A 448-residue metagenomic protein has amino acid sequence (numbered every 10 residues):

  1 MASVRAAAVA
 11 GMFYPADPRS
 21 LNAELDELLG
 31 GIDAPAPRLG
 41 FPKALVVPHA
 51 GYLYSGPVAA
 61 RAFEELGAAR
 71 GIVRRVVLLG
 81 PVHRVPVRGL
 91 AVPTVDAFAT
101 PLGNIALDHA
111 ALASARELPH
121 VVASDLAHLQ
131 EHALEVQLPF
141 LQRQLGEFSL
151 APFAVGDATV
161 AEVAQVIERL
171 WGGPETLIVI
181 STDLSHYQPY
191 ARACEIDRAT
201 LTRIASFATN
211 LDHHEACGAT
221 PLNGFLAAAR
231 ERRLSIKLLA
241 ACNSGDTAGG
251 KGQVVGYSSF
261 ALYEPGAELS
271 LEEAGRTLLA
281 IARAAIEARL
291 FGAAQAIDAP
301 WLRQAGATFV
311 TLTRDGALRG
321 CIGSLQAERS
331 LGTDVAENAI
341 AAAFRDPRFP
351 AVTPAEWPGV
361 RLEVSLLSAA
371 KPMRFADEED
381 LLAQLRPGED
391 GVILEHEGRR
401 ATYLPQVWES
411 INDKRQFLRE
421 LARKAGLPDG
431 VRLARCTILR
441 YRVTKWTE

Functional and structural regions predicted by a protein language model:
A2-A248, G266, G275: Active-site histidine-anchored catalytic micro-motif
F140, P152, Y257-S259, I281 (+1 more regions): Conserved hydrophobic/aromatic beta-strand scaffold that supports enzyme active sites
E175, R233, V254-S259, G359-R361 (+1 more regions): Active-site lining segments that contact anionic ligands and/or coordinate catalytic metals
A191-C194, K251, A369-M373: Short glycine/threonine-rich loop-to-helix capping motif typified by GTGT followed within a few residues by an Asp-Pro
D197, D246-A261: Conserved, well-ordered active-site substructure
I236-G249, L418-G430: Low-complexity, intrinsically disordered Gly/Pro/Thr-rich segments
Y257-L262, T308-L312: Short beta-strand scaffold segments in enzyme catalytic cores
A267-E448: Basic nucleic-acid-binding interfaces
